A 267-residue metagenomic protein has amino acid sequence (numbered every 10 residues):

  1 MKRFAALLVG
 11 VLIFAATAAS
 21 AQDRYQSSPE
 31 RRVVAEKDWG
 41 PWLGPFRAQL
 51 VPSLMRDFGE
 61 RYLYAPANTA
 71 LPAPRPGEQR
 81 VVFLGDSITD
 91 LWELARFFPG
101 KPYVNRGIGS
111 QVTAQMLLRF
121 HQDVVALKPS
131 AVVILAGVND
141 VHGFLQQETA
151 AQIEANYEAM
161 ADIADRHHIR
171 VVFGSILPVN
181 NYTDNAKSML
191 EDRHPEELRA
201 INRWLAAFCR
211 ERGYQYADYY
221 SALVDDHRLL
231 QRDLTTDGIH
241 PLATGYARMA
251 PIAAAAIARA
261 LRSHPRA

Functional and structural regions predicted by a protein language model:
M1-V82, D90, L94, L127 (+2 more regions): N-terminal secretory targeting modules
P45-R47, V51-F58, G100-A114, H142-E148 (+1 more regions): Acidic/histidine-rich helix-loop elements that form or flank divalent-metal/phosphate-binding sites at the catalytic
V82-L84, V104: Conserved beta-strand elements of the Class I
L84-G85, G174: Short hydrophobic segments within beta-strands
G85-D86, A243: Pocket-edge structural micro-motifs
S87, I108, V138-N139: Active-site metal-binding loops of divalent metal-dependent hydrolases
T89-A95, V112-Q115: Short, solvent-exposed loop/turn elements at domain surfaces
R96-P102, L117-A267: Alpha-helical cap/lid subdomain in secreted, periplasmic, or secretory-pathway luminal O-acyl-processing enzymes
